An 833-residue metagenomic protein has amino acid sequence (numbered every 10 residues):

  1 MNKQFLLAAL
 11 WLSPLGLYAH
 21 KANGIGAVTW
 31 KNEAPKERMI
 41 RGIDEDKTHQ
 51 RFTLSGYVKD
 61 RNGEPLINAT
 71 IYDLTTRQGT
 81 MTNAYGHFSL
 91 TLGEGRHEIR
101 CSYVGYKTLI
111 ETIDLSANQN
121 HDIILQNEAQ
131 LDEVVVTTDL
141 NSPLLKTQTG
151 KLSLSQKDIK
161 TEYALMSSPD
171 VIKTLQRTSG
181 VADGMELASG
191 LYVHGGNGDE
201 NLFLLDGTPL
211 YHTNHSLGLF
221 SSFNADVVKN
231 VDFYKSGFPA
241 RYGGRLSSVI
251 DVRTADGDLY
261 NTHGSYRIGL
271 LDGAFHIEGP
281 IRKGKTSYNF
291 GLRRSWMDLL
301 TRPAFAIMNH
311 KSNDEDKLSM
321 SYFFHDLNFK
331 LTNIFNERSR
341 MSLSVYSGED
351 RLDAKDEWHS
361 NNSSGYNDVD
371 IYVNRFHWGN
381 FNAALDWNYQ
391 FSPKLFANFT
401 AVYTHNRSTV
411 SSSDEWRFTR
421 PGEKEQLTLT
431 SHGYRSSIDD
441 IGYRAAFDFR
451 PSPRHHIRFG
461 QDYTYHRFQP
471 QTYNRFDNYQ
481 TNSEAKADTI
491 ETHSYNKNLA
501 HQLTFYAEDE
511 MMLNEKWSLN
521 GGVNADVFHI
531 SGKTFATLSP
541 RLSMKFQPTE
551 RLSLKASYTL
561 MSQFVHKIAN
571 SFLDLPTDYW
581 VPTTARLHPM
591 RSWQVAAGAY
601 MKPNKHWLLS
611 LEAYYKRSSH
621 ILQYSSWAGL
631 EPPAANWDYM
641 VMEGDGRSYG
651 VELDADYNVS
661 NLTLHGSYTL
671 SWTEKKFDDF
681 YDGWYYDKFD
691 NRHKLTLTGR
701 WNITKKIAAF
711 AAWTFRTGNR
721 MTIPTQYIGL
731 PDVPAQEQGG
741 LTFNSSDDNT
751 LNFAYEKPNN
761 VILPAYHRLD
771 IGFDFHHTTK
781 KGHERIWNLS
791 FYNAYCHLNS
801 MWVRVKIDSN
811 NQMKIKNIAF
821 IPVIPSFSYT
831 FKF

Functional and structural regions predicted by a protein language model:
A19-E133, K516: Periplasm-facing N-terminal accessory domains of Gram-negative outer-membrane beta-barrel systems
A27-W30, A34-I43, K107, T137 (+4 more regions): Periplasmic N-terminal accessory/gating domains of Gram-negative outer-membrane beta-barrel systems
L271-R294, H310-K355, R375-Y403, P451-S452: Transmembrane beta-barrel wall of Gram-negative outer-membrane proteins
L299, K706, F715-N749, L763-D770 (+1 more regions): C-terminal beta-signal and adjacent terminal beta-strands/loops of Gram-negative outer-membrane beta-barrel proteins
R338-Q390, H405-S437, P576: Flexible loop and strand-edge segments within Gram-negative outer membrane beta-barrel domains
R351-D353, R407, N474-R475, E550-V595 (+3 more regions): Surface-exposed extracellular loop regions of Gram-negative outer-membrane beta-barrel proteins, predominantly
D440-G442, S494-L499, T504, H588 (+4 more regions): Outer membrane beta-barrel strand-and-loop segments of large Gram-negative receptors, especially TonB-dependent
Y615-R617, Y639-I723: Gram-negative outer-membrane beta-barrel transporters
